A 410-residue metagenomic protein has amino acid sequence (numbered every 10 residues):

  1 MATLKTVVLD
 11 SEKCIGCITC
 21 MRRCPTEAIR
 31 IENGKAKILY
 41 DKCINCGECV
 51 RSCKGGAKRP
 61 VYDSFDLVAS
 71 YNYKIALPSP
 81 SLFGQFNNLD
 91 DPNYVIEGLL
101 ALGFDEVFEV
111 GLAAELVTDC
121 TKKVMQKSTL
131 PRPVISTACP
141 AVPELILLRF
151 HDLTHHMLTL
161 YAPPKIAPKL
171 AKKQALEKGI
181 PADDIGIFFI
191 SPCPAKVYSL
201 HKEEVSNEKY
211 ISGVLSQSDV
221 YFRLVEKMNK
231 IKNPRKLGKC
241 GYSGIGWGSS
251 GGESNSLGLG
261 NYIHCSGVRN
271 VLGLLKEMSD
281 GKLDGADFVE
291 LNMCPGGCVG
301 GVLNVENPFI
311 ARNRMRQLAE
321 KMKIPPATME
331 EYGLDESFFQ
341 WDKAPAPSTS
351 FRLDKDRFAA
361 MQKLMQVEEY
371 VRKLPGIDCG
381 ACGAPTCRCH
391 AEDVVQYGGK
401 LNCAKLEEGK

Functional and structural regions predicted by a protein language model:
A2, R59-K410: Iron-sulfur-associated redox domains of electron-transfer enzymes in respiratory and anaerobic energy metabolism
A2-S11, I15-Y40, I44, E48-D63 (+3 more regions): Iron-sulfur cluster-binding cysteine motifs and their immediate structural context in ferredoxin-like electron-transfer
